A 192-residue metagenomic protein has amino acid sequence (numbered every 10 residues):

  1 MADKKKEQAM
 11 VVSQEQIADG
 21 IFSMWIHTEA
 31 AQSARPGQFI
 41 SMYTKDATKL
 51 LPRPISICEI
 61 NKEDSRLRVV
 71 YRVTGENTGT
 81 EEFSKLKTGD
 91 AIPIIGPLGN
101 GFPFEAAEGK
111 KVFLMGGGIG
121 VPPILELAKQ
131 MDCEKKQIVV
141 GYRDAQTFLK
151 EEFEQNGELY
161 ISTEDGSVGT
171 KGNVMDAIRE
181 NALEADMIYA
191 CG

Functional and structural regions predicted by a protein language model:
A2-T88: Ferredoxin-reductase
T78-G192: FNR/FR-type flavoprotein reductase catalytic core
